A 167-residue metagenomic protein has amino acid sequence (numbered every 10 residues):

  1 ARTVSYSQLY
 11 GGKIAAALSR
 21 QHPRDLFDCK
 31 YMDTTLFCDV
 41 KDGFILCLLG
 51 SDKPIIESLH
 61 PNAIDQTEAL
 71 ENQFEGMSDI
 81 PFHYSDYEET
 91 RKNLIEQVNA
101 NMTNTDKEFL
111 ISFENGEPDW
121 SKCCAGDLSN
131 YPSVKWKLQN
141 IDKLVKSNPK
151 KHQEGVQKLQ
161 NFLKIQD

Functional and structural regions predicted by a protein language model:
A1-D167: Structured mid-to-C-terminal alpha-helical surface segments
